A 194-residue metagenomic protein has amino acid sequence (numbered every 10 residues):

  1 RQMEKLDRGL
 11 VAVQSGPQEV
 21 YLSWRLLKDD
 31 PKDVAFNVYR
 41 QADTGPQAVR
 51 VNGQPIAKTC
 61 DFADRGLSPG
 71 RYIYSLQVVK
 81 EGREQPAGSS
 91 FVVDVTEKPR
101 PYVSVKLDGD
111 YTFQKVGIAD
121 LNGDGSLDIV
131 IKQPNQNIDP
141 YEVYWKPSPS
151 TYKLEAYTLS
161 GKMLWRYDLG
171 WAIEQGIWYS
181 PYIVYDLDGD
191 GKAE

Functional and structural regions predicted by a protein language model:
M3-R8, P17-E19, L26-P31, N37 (+2 more regions): Beta-propeller-forming repeat regions
